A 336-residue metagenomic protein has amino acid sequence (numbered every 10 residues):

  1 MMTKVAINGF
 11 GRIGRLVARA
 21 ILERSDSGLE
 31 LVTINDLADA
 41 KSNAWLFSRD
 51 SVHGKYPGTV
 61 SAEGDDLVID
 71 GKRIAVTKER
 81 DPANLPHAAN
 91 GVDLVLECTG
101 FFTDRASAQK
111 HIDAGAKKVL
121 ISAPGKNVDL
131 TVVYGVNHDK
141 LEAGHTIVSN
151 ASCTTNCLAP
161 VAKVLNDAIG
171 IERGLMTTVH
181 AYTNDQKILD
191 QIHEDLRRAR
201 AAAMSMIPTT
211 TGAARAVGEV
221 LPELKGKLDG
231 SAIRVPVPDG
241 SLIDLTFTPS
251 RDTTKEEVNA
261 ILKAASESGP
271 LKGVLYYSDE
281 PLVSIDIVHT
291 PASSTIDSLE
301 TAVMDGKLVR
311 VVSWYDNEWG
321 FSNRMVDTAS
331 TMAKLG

Functional and structural regions predicted by a protein language model:
M1-A199, D327, L335: N-terminal Rossmann-like NAD(P) cofactor-binding subdomain of oxidoreductases, focused on the glycine-rich
M2, G230, L242, T246-G336: C-terminal active-site/capping subdomain that shapes the small-molecule cofactor and substrate pocket of enzyme
G14, A18-R19, Q109, A159-N166 (+7 more regions): Predominant activation on well-ordered alpha-helical scaffold segments within soluble catalytic domains
I21, S25, A38, L165-I169 (+8 more regions): Structural signal for hydrophobic packing residues in well-ordered secondary-structure cores of soluble enzyme domains
L37-D39, G125-K126, S152-T154, T178-D185 (+4 more regions): Glycine-rich beta-alpha junction loops
K140-E142, R198, V235-S241, V303-G306: Short, flexible turn/loop "capping" segments at secondary-structure junctions
G144-H145, A201-A203, G240-D244, L308-R310: Short, solvent-exposed beta-strand edge segments and adjacent coil->beta transition regions
G170-A232, P238: Catalytic core of tubulin tyrosine ligase-like
